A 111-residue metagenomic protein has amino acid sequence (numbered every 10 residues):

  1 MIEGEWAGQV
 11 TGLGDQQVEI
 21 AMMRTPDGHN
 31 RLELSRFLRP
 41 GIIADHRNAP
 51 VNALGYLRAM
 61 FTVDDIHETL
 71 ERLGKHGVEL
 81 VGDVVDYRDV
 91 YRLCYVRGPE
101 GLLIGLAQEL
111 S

Functional and structural regions predicted by a protein language model:
M1, G55-F61, A107-S111: N-terminal beta-strand motif that seeds the catalytic metal site of vicinal oxygen chelate
M1-E5, G82-V85, Q108: Conserved catalytic-core motifs of GNAT/GCN5-like acyltransferases
M1-H29, K75, C94: Core segments of cupin and vicinal oxygen chelate
G4, L38-G41, L110: Feature marks short, surface-exposed loop/turn motifs that line or immediately flank catalytic pockets and channel
G14-I20, P99-L106: Short, structured secondary-structure boundary patches
P26-R31, R36-L103: Vicinal oxygen chelate
